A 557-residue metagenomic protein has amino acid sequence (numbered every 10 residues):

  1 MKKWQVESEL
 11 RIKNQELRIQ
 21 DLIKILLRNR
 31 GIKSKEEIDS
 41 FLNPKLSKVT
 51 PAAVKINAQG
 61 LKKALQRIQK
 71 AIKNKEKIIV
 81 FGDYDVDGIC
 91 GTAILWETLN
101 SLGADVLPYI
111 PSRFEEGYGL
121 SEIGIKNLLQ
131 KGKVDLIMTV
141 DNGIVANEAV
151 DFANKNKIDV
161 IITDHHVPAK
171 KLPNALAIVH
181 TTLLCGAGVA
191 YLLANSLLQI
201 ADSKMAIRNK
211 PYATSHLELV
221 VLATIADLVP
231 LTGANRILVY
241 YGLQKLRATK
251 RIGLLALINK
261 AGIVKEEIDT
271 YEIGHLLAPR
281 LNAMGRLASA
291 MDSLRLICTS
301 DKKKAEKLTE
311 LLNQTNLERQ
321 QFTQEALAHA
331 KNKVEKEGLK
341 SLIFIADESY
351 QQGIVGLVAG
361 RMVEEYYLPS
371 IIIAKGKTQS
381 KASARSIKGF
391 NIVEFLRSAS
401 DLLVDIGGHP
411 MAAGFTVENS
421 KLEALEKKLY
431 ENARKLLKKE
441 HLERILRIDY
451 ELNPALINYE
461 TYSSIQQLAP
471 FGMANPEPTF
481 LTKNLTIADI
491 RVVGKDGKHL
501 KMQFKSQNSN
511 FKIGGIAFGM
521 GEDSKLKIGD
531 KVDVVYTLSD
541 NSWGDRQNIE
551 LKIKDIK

Functional and structural regions predicted by a protein language model:
M1-R11, R18, I23-L26, K33-K35 (+1 more regions): Extended, charged alpha/beta regions that create polyanion-binding interfaces
L10-K13, L17-Q20, L198, S203-A206 (+2 more regions): Short polybasic linear motifs
I19-L136, N156, N174, Q199 (+4 more regions): Hydrophobic helix-and-loop "lid/oligomerization" segment in the mid-to-C-terminal part of catalytic domains
K126-L183, A187, Y191-S196, T232: Active-site cavity-forming subdomains of large catalytic enzyme subunits
H165-H166, Q351, H409, H499: Histidine-centered active-site/metal-ligand motif
G188, G356, G360, V534: Short alpha-helical basic/polar micro-motif
K304-L308, Q314-I345, S398-K557: Mid-to-C-terminal polyanion-binding domains and interfaces
